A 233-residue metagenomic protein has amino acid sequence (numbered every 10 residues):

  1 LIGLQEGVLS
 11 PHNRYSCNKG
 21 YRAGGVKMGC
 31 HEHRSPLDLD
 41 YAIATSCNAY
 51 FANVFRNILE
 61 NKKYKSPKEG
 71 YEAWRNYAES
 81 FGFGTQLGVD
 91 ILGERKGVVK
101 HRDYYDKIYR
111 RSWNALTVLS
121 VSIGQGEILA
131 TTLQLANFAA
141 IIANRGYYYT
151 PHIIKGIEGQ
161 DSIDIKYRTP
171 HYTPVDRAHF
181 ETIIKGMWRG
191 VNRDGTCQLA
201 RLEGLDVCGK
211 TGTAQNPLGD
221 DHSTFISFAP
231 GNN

Functional and structural regions predicted by a protein language model:
I2-N233: Beta-lactam-recognizing serine transpeptidase/beta-lactamase-like catalytic domain environment
